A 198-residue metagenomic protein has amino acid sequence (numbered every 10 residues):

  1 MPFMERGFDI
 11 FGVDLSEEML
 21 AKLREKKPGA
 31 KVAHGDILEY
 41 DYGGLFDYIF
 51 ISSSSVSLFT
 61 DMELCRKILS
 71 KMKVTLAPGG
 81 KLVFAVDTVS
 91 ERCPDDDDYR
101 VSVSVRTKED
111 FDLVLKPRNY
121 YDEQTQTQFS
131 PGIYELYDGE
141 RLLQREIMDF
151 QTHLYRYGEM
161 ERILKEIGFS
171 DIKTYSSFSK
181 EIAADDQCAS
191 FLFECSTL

Functional and structural regions predicted by a protein language model:
M1-Y40: Class I SAM-dependent methyltransferase SAM/SAH-binding core
I10, L82-V83, D171: A short hydrophobic/small-residue beta-strand
H34-G35, V86, S176: Short loop/edge segments at beta-strand edges and connector loops that shape dinucleotide/nucleotide cofactor-binding
L38-I49: A short acidic, Gly/Pro-enriched loop at the edge of an enzyme's catalytic core that lines a small-molecule cofactor
D47-L64: A short SAM/SAH-binding and catalytic strip from SAM-dependent methyltransferases
R66-P78: A short glycine-rich, Lys/Arg-flanked "PGG" loop and its adjoining helix->strand segment in the class I
V83-E159: SAM-dependent methyltransferase
Q151-L198: C-terminal lobe and adjacent flexible extensions of AdoMet/dcAdoMet transferase-like proteins
